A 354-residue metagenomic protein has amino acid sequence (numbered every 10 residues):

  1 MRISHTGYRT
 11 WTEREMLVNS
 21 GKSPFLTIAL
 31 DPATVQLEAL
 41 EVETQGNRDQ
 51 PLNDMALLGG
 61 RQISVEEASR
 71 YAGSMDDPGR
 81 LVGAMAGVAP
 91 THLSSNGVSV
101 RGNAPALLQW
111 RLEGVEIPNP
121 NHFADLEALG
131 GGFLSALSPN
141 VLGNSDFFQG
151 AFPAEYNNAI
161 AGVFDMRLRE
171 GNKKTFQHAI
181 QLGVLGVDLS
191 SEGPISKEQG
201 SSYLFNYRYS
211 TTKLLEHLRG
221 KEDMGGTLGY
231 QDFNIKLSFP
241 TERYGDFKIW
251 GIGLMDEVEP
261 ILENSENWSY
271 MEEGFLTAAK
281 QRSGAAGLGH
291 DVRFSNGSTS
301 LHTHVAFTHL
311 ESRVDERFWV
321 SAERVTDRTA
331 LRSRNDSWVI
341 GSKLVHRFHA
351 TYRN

Functional and structural regions predicted by a protein language model:
M1-T6: A short, solvent-exposed beta-strand micro-motif common in secreted/extracellular proteins
R9, E15-T27, A39-F152, V163-N172: Periplasmic N-terminal accessory/gating domains of Gram-negative outer-membrane beta-barrel systems
E13, T175-Q177, R219-M224, S269-T277 (+4 more regions): Extracellular loop and loop/strand-boundary signature of outer-membrane beta-barrel proteins
F25-T27, G97, N144, Q149 (+7 more regions): Membrane-embedded beta-strand positions in outer-membrane beta-barrel channels/transporters
T91-H92, Y156, Q181-G183, G225-Y230 (+2 more regions): Short sequence motifs at beta-strands and strand-loop junctions characteristic of Gram-negative outer-membrane
G131-S135, G143-P153, G162-G193, F205-Y209 (+1 more regions): Short strand-turn segments of transmembrane beta-barrel domains in outer membranes, especially the first one or two
G183-Y209, E222-V258, A278-F307, H349-R353: Transmembrane beta-barrel wall of Gram-negative outer-membrane proteins
E216-K221, L254, E259-W268, G289 (+2 more regions): Outer-membrane beta-barrel translocator domains and adjoining extracellular loop/strand segments of Gram-negative
